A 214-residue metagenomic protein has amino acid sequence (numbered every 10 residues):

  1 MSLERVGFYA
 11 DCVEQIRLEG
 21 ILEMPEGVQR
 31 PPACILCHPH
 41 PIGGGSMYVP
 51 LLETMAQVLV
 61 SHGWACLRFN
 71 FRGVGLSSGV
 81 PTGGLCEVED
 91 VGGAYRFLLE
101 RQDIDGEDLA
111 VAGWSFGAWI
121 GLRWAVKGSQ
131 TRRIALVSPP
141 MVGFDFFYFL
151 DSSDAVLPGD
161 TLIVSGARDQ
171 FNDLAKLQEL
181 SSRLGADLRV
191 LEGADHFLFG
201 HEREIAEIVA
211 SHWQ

Functional and structural regions predicted by a protein language model:
I16-E26, R30-I104: Serine-hydrolase catalytic machinery in alpha/beta-hydrolase-like enzymes
P39-H40, L136-F144, G166: Active-site nucleophile loop of the alpha/beta-hydrolase fold
A110-G113, V137: Short beta-strand immediately N-terminal to the catalytic nucleophile in serine-hydrolase-like folds
G113-G121: Gly/Ala-rich beta-loop-alpha elbow adjacent to hydrolase catalytic centers
G143, A167-N172, H196-F197: Acidic catalytic loop of the alpha/beta-hydrolase fold
V156-P158, L162-S165, D169: Short beta-strand/loop motif that positions the catalytic acidic residue of the alpha/beta-hydrolase fold
S182-F197: Catalytic histidine neighborhood in serine/cysteine hydrolases with alpha/beta-hydrolase-type architecture
A194-A206: Catalytic histidine-centered segment of alpha/beta-hydrolase-like enzymes
